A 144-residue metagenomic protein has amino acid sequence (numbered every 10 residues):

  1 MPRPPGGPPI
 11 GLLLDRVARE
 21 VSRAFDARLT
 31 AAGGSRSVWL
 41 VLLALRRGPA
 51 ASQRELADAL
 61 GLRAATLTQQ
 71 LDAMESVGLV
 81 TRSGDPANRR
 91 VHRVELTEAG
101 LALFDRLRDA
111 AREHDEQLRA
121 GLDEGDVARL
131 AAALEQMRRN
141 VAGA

Functional and structural regions predicted by a protein language model:
M1-A32, E98: N-terminal leader segment of winged-helix/HTH proteins
M1-P4, E124-A144: C-terminal regulatory/oligomerization modules of transcriptional regulators
R3-P5, D58-V77, R129, G143: Long, contiguous secondary-structure blocks with strong helical propensity
G7, G11, S35, A64 (+2 more regions): Short, structured helix-loop boundary elements
L14, L42-L45, L134: Hydrophobic structural patches
A18, F104, R138-V141: A structural signal for well-ordered alpha-helices, especially hydrophobic packing surfaces of coiled-coils
R19, R23-T66, V77: N-terminal helix-turn-helix DNA-binding core of bacterial DNA-binding proteins
S22, A50, R54, D72-E135: Charged, amphipathic alpha-helical coiled-coil/dimerization segments
